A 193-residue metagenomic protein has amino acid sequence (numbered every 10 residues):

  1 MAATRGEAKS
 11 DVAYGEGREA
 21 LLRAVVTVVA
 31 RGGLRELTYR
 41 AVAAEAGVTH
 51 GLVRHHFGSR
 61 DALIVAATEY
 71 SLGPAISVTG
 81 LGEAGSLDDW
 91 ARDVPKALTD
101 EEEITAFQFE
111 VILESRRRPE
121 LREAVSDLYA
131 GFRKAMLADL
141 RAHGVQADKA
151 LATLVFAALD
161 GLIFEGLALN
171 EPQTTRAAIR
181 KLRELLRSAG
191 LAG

Functional and structural regions predicted by a protein language model:
M1-E16, G193: N-terminal intrinsically disordered/low-complexity leader segments
G17, R60, A67, S71 (+3 more regions): Hydrophobic/aromatic residues within well-ordered alpha-helical segments
G17-A20, A24-A62, A66: Helix-turn-helix
A66, I76-T105, L151-V155, I179: Hydrophobic alpha-helical connector segments
L72, I76-L81, R133-L140: Outer-membrane beta-barrel domain signature
V94, Q108-I112, V155, L159-L162: Short alpha-helical scaffolding segments that buttress acidic/His motifs in well-ordered protein cores
T99-Y129: Amphipathic alpha-helical segments used for helix-helix packing
L121-R122, S126, R141-G193: Hydrophobic/aromatic-rich alpha-helical bundle segments in the mid-to-C-terminal region
